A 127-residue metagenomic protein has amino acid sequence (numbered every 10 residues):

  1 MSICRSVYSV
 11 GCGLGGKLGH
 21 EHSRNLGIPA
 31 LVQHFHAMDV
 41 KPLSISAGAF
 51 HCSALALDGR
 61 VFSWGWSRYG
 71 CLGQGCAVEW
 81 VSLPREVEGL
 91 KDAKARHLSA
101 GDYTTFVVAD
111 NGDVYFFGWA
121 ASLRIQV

Functional and structural regions predicted by a protein language model:
M1, S9, H51-A54, S63 (+2 more regions): Conserved core positions of repeat-based scaffolds
C4-R5, A49-F50, D58-G59, D102-Y103 (+1 more regions): Short coil/turn segments that connect the beta-strands within blades of beta-propeller domains
G16, L43, F50-S53, R96 (+1 more regions): Beta-propeller and closely related beta-sheet repeat lectin domains
G16-E21, G70-C76, A120-Q126: Conserved GTPase G-domain signal focused on the G5
R24-I28, V78-S82: A detector of repeated loop/turn-to-beta-strand junctions in beta-rich toroidal repeat architectures
F35-H36, V78, E88-L90: Surface loop/turn motifs at the tips and blade-to-blade linkers of beta-strand repeat domains
